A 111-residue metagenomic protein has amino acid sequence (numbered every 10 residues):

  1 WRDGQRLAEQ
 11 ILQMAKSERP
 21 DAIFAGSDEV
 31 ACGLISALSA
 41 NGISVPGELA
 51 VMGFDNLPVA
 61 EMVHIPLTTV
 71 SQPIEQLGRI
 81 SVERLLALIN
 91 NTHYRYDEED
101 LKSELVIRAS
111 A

Functional and structural regions predicted by a protein language model:
W1-S17: Structural motif
M14-A111: Flexible loop/turn connectors
